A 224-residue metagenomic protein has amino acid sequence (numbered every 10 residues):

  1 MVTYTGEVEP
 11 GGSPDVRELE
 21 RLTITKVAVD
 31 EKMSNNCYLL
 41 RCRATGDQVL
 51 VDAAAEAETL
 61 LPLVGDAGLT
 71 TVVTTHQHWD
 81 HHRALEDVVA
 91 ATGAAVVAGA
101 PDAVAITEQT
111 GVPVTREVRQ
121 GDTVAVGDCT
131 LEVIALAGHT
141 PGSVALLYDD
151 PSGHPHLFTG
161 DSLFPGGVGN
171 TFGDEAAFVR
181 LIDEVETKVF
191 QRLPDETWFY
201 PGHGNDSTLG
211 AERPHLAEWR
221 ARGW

Functional and structural regions predicted by a protein language model:
V2-E9, K26-L39, A44, T107 (+3 more regions): Active-site-proximal loop/helix segment associated with metal-binding centers of metalloenzymes
S13-A67, A145-G160: Conserved beta-strand hairpin/beta-sheet module of binuclear metal-dependent hydrolase folds, prominently
T25, T130-I134: Conserved N-terminal boundary motif of the eukaryotic protein kinase catalytic domain
M33-S34, Q48, A55-T130, H154-P155 (+1 more regions): Active-site HxH/HxHxD metal-binding segment of metal-dependent hydrolases
L40, D52, H76, V88 (+5 more regions): Divalent metal-coordination and catalytic microenvironments
A44-T45, A55, W79, G138 (+2 more regions): Short, glycine/acidic-enriched loop or turn micro-motifs at the edges of active sites
E132, T140-W224: Metallo-beta-lactamase
